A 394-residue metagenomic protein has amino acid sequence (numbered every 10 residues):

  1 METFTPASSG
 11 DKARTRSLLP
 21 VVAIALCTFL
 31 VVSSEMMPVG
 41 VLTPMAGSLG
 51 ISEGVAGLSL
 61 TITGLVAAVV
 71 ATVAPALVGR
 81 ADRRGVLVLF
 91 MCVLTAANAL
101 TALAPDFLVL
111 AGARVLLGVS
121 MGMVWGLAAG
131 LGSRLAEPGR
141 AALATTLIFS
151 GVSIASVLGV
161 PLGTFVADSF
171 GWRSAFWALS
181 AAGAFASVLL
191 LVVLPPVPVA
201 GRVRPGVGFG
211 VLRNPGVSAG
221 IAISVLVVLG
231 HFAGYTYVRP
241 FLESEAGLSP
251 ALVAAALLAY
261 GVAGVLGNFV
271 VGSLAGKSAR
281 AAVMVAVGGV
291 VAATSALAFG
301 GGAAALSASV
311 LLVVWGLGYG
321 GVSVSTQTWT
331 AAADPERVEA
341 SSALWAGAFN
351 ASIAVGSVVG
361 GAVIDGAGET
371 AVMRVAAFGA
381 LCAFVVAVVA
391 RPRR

Functional and structural regions predicted by a protein language model:
G50, D82, L103-V109, G247 (+1 more regions): Helix-breaking motifs and short loop linkers at transmembrane-helix boundaries and internal kinks in secondary membrane
V69-P105: Conserved MFS/SLC helix-loop-helix module at the cytosolic interface between two early adjacent transmembrane helices
V70-R83, G267-A279, I364: Helix-to-loop junctions at the C-terminal end of transmembrane segments in multipass secondary transporters
R84-L87, L110, R280-M284: Primarily marks hydrophobic transmembrane alpha-helices of the MFS/SLC 12-helix fold
V93, A97, L108-L117, L306-V314: Paired small-residue
F107-V109, E137-P195: Helix-loop-helix hairpin linking two adjacent transmembrane segments in secondary transporters
A113-V152: Cytoplasmic helix-loop-helix junction between adjacent transmembrane helices in 12-TM secondary transporters
A281-T326: C-terminal transmembrane helical hairpin of 12-TM major facilitator-type secondary transporters
